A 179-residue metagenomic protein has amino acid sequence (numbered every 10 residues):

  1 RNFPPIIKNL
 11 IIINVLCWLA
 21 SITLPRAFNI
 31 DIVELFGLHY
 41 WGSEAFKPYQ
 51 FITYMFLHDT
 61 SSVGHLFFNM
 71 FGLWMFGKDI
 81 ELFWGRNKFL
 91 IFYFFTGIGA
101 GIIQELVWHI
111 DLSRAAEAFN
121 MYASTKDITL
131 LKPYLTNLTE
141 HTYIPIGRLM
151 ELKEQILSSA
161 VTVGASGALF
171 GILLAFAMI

Functional and structural regions predicted by a protein language model:
R1-I179: A detector for small-residue-rich transmembrane helices and their helix-helix packing motifs
